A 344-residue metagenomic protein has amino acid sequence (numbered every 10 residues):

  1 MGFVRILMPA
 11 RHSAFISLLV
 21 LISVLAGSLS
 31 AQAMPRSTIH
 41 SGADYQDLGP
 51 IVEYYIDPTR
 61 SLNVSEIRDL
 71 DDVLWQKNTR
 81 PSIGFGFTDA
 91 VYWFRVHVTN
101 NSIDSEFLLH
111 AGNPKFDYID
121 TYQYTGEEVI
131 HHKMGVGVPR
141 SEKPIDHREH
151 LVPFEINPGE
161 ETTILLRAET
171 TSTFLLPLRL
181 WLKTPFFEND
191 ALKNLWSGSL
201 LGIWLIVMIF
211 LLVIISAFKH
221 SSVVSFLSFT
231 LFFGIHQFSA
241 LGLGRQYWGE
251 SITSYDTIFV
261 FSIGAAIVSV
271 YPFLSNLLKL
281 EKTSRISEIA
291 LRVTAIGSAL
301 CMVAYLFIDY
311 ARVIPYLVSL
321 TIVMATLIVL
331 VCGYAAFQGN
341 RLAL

Functional and structural regions predicted by a protein language model:
M1-H12: N-terminal secretory signal peptides that target proteins for export/translocation
I16-S28: Bacterial N-terminal signal peptides
V24, E66-R68, A90, W181-P185 (+2 more regions): Short hydrophobic/aromatic-rich motifs at helix boundaries and adjacent loops
S28-S30, R95, T163, W196 (+3 more regions): A generic alpha-helix preference that emphasizes hydrophobic side chains
A33-N194: Soluble non-transmembrane domains of integral membrane proteins
S199-L344: Juxtamembrane segments at transmembrane-helix boundaries in multi-pass signal-transduction membrane proteins
